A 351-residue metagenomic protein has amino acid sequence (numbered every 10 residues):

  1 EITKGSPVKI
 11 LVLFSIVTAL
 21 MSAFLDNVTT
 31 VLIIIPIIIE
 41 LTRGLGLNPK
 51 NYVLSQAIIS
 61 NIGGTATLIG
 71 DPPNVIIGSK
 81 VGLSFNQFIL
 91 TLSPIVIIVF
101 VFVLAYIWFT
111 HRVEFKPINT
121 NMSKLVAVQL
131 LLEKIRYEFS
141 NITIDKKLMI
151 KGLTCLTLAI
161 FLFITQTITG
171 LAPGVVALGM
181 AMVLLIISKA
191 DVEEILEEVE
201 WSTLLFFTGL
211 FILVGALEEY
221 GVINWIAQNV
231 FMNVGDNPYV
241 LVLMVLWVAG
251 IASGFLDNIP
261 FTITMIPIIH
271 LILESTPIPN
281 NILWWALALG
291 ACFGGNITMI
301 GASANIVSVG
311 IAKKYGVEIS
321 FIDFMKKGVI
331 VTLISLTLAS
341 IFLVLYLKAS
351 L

Functional and structural regions predicted by a protein language model:
K4, V8-T65, I76, V81 (+3 more regions): Hydrophobic transmembrane alpha-helices that form the pore/transport pathway of multi-pass ion and small-solute
P7, L11-V12, Q56-T67, V126-Y137 (+4 more regions): Small-residue-rich segments of transmembrane alpha-helices in multi-pass membrane proteins, especially helix faces
V8-I16, T30, V53-L54, I89 (+8 more regions): Hydrophobic alpha-helical transmembrane segments
I10-F14, C155-E274, P279-N280: Transmembrane helical segments that form the transport core of multi-pass membrane transport proteins
V17-A19, S60-G63, V96-T110, G152-Q166 (+5 more regions): Hydrophobic core segments of alpha-helical transmembrane domains in multi-pass membrane transport and ion-translocation
M21-I33, G63-P72, G215-N224, I251-M265 (+1 more regions): Short helix-coil transition sites and intra-membrane helix breaks within transmembrane domains of multi-pass
A23-V31, A66-T67, L92-I98, G170-A181 (+3 more regions): Structural signature of hydrophobic alpha-helical transmembrane segments
G44-K50, L54, A66-T67, N86-I142 (+2 more regions): Juxtamembrane and boundary regions of transmembrane helices in multi-pass small-molecule transporters and channels
